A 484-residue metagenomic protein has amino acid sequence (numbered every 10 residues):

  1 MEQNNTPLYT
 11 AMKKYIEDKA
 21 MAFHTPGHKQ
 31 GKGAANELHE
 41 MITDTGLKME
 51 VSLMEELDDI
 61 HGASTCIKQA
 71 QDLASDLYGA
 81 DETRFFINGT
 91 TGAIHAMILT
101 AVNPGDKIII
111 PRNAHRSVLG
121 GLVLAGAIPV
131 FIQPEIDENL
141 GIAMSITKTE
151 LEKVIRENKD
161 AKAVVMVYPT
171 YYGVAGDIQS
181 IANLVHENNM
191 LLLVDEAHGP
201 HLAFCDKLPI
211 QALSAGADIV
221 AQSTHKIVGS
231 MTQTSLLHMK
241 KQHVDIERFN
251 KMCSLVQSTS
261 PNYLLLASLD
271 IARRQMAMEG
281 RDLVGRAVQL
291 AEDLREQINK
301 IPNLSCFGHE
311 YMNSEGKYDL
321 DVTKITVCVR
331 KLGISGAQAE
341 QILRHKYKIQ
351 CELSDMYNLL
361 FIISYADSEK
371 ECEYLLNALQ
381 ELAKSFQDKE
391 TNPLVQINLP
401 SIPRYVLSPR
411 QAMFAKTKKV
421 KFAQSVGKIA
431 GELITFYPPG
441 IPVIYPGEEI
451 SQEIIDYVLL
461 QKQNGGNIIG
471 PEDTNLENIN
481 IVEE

Functional and structural regions predicted by a protein language model:
M1-T65: N-terminal "arm"/small-domain region of PLP-dependent enzymes with the aminotransferase-like
L47-G92: Conserved N-terminal alpha-helix of the aminotransferase class I/II PLP-enzyme fold
E82-I108, G121: Conserved beta-loop-alpha segment that forms the PLP phosphate-binding cup at the N-terminus of a helix
D106-M166: PLP-dependent aminotransferase-like
L140-H201: Active-site phosphate-binding strand-loop segment of PLP-dependent enzymes
Q211-K251, Q257-S268: Active-site PLP attachment segment
A272-R295, E371: Structural signature of PLP-dependent enzymes
D293-G470: Conserved C-terminal alpha-helix-loop-beta "cap" of PLP-dependent enzymes that closes/shapes the active-site mouth
